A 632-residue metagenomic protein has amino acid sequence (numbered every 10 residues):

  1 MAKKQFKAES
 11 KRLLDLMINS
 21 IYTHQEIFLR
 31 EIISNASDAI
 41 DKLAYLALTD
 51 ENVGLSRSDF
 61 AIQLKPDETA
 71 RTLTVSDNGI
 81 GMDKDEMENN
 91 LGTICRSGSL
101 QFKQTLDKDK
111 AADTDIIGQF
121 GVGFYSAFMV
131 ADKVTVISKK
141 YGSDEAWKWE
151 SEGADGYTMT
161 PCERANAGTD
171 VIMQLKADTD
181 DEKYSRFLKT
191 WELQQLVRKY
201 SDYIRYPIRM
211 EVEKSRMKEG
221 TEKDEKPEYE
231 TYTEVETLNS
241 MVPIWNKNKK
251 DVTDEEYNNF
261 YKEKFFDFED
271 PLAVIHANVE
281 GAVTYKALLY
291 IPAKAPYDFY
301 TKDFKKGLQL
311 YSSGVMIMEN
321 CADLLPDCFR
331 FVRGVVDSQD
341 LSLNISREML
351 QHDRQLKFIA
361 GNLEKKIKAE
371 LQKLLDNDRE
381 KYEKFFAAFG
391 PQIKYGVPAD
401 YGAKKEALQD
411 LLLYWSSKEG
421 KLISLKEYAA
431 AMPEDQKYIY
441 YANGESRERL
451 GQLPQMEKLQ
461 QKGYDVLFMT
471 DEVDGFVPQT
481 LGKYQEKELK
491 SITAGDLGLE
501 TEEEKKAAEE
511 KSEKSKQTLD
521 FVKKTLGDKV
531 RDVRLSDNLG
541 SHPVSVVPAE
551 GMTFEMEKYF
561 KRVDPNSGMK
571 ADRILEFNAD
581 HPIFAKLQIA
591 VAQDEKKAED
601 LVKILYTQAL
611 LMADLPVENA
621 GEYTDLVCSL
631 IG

Functional and structural regions predicted by a protein language model:
M1-F187, Q195, K218: GHKL (Bergerat-fold) ATPase N-terminal catalytic module, capturing the glycine-rich phosphate-binding loop and acidic
I116, V134-G156, K176-G632: GHKL/Bergerat-fold ATPase module in large chromosome/replication-associated machines
